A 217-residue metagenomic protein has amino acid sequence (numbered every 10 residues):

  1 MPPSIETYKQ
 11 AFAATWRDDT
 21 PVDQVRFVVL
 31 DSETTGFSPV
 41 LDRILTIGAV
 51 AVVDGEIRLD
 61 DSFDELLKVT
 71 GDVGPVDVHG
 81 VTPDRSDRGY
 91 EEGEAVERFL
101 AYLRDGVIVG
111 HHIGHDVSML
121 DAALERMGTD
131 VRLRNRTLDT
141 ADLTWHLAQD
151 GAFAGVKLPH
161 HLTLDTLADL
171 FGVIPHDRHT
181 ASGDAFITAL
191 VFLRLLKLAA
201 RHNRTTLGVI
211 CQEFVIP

Functional and structural regions predicted by a protein language model:
M1-D18, L170, A189-P217: Acidic two-metal-ion nuclease catalytic site recognized across multiple nuclease folds, prominently DnaQ/RNase D-T
P3-M127, V131-R134, Q149, H161-P175 (+1 more regions): Conserved non-catalytic scaffold segment of RNase H-like nuclease domains
D64, R136-D139, T206-G208: Beta-strand segments within the central parallel beta-sheet cores of soluble alpha/beta enzyme folds
T137-K157: Short alpha-helix plus adjacent loop in nuclease-associated cores
L143-H146, L167, V191: Generic recognition of well-ordered alpha-helical segments
T180-V191: Acidic, divalent-metal-coordinating active-site segment for phosphoryl/phosphodiester hydrolysis, typified by short
